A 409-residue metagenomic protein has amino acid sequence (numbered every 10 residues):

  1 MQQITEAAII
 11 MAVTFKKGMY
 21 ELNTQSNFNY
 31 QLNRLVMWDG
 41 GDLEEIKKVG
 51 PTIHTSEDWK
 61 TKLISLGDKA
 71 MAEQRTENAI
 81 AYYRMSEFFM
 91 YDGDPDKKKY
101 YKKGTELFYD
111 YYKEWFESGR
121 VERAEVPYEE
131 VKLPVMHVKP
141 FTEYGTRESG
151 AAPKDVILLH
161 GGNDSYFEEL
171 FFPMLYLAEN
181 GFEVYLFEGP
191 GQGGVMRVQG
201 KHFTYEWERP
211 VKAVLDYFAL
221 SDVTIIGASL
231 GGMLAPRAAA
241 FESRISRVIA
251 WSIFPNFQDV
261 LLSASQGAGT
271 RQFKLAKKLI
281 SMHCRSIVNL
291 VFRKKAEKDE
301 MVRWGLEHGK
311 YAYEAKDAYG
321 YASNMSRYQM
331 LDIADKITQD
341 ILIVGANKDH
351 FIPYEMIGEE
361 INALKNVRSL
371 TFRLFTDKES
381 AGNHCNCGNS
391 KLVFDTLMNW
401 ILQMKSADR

Functional and structural regions predicted by a protein language model:
S56, L63, K99-S149: N-terminal cap/lid segment of alpha/beta-hydrolase-fold proteins
N163-L175: The serine-hydrolase catalytic nucleophile loop
E169, G200-L220: Alpha/beta-hydrolase active-site loop
P173, Q339, P353-A363: Short alpha-helix in the alpha/beta-hydrolase fold that links the catalytic acid
L177-G194: Conserved alpha/beta-hydrolase
F241-A322, G345: Hydrolase active-site cap/lid region
I337-T338, I343-G345, D349: Short beta-strand/loop motif that positions the catalytic acidic residue of the alpha/beta-hydrolase fold
T376-K391: Catalytic histidine-centered segment of alpha/beta-hydrolase-like enzymes
